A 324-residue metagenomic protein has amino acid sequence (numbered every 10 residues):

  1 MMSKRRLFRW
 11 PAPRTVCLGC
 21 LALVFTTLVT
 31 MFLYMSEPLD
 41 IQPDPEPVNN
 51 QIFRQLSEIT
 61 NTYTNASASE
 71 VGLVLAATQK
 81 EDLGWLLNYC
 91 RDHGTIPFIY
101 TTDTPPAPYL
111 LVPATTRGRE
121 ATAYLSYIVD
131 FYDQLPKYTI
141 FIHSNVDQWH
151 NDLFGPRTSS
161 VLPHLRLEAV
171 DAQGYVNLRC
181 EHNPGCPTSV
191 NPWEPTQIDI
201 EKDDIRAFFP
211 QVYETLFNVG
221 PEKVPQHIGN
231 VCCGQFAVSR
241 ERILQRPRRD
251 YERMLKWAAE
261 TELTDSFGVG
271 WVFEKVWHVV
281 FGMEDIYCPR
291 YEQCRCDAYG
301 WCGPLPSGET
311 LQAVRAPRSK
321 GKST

Functional and structural regions predicted by a protein language model:
M2-T324: ER/Golgi luminal nucleotide-sugar-dependent glycosyltransferases, focusing on the catalytic module
